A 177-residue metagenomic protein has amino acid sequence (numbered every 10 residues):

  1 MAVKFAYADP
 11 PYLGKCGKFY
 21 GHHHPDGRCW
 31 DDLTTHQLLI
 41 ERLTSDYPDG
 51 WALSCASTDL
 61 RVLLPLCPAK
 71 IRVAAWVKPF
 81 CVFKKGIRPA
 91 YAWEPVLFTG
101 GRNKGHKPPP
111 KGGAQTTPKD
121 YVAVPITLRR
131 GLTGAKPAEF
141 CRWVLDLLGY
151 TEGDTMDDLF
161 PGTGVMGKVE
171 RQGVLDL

Functional and structural regions predicted by a protein language model:
M1-L177: Class I S-adenosyl-L-methionine-dependent methyltransferase catalytic core
